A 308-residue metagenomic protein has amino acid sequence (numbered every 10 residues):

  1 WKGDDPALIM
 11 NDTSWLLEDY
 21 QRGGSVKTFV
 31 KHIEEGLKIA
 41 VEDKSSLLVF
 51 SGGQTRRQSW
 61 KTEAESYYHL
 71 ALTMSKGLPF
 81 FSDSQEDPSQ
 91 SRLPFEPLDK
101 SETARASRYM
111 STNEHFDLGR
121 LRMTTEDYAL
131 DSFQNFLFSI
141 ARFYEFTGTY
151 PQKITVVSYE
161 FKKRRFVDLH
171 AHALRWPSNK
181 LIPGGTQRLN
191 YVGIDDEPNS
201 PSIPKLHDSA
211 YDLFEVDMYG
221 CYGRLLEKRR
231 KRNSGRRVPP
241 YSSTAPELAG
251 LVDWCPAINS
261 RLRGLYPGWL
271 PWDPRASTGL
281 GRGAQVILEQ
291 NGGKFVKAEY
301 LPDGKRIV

Functional and structural regions predicted by a protein language model:
W1-G220, L288-K294, E299-P302, I307-V308: A structural signal for short, hydrophobic/glycine-enriched beta-strand patches
I194, P198-V308: C-terminal accessory extensions appended to soluble enzyme cores
